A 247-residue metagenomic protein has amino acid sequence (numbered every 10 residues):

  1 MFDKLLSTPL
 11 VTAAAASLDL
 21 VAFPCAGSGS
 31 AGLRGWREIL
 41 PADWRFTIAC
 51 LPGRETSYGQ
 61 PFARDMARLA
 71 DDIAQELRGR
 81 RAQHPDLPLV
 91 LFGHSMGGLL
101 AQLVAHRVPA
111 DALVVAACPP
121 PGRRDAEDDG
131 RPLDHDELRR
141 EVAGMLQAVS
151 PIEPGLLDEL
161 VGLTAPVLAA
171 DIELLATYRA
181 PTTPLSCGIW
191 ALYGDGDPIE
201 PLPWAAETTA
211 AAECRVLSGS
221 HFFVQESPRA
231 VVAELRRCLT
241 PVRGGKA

Functional and structural regions predicted by a protein language model:
M1-A247: Non-catalytic, mobile gating and regulatory segments of ester bond hydrolases
